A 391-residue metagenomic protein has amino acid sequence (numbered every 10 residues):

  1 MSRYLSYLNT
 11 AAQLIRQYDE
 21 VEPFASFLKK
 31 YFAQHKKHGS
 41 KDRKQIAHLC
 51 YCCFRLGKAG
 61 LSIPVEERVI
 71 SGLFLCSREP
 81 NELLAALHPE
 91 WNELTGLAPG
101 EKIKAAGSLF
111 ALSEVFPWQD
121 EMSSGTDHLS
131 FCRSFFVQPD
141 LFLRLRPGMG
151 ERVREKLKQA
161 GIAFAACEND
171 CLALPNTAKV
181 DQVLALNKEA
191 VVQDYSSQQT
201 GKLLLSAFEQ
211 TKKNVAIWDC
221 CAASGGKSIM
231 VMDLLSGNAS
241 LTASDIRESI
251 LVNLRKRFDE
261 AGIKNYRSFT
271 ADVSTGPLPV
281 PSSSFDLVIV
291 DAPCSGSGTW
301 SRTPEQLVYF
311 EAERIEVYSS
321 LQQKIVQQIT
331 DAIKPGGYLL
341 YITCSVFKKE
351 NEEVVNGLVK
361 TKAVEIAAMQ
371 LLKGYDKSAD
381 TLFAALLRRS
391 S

Functional and structural regions predicted by a protein language model:
M1-S391: S-adenosylmethionine
